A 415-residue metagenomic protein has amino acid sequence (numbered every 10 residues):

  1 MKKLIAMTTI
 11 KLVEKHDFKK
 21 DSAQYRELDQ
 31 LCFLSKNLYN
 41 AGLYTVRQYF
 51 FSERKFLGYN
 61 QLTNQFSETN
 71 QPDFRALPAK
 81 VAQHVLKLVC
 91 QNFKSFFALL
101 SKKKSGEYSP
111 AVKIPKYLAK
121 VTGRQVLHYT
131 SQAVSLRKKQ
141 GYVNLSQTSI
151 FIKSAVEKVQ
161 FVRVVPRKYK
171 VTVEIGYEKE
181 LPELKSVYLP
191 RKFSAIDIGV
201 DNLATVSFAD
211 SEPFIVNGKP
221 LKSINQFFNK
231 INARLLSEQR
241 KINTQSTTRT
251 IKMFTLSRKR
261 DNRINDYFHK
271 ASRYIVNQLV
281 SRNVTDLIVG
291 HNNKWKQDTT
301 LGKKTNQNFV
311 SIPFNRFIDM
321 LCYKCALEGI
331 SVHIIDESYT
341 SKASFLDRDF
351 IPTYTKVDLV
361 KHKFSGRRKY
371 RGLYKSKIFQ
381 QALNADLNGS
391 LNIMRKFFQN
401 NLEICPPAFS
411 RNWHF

Functional and structural regions predicted by a protein language model:
M1-F415: Nucleic-acid substrate recognition interfaces
